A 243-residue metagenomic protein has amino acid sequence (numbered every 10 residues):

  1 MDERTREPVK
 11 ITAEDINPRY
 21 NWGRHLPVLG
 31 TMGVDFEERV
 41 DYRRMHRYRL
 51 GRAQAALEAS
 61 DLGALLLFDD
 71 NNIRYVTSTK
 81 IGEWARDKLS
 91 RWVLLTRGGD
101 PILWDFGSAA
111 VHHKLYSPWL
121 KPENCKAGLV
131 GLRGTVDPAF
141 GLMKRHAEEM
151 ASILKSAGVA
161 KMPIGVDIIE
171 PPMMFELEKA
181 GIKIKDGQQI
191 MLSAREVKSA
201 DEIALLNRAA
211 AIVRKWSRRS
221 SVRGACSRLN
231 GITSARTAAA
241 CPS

Functional and structural regions predicted by a protein language model:
M1-K215: A composition/biophysics-driven feature that prefers long, compositionally simple stretches
W216-S221: N-terminal glycine-rich flavin-associated loop
V222-S243: Acidic, glycine-rich loop-and-beta core segments that form the ion-binding/anion-interacting portion of active sites
